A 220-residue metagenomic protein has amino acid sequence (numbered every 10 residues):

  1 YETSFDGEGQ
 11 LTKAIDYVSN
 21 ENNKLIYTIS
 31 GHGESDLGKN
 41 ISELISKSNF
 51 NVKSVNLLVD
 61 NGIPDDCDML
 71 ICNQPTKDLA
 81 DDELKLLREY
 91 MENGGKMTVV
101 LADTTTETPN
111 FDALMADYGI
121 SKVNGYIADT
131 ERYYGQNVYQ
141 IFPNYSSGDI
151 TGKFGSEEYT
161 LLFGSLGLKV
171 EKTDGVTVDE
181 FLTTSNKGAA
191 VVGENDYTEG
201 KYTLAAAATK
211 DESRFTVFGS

Functional and structural regions predicted by a protein language model:
Y1-S220: Short, surface-exposed patches at the edges or C-terminal ends of soluble domains, predominantly
